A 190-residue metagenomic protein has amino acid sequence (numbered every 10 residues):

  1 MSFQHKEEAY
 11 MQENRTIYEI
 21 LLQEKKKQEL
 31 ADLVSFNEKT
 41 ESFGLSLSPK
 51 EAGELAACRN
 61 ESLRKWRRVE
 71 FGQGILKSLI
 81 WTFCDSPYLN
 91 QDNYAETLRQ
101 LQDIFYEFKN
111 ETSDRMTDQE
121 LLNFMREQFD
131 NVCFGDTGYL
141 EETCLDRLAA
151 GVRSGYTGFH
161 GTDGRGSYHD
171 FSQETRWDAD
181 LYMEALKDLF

Functional and structural regions predicted by a protein language model:
S2-H5, Q12-R15, T175, A179-F190: Short acidic DE-rich linear segments
S2-S46: Leu/Val/Ala/Ile-rich N-terminal alpha-helices, chiefly Sec-type signal peptides and the beginnings
T16, D32-S35, K39, R67 (+3 more regions): Short, solvent-exposed coil/turn linker segments
G44-M183: Acidic, low-complexity, intrinsically disordered interaction modules
